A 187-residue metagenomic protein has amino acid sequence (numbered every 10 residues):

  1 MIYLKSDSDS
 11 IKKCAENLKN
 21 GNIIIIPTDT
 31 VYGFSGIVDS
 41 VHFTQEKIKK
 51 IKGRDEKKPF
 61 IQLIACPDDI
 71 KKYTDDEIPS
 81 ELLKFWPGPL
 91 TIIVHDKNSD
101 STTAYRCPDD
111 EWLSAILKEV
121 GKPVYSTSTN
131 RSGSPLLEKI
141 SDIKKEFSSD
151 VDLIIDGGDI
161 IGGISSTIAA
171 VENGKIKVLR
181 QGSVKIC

Functional and structural regions predicted by a protein language model:
M1-C187: Active-site-adjacent structural elements in enzyme catalytic cores
